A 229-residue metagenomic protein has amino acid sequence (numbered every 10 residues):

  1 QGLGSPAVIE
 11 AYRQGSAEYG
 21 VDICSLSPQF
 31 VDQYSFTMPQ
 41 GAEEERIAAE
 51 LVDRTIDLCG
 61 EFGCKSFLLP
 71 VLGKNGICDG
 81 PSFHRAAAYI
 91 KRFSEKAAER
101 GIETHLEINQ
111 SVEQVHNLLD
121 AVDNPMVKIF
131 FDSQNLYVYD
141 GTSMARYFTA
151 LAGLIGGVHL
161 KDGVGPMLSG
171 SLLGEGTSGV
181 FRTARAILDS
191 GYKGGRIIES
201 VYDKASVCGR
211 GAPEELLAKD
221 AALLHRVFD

Functional and structural regions predicted by a protein language model:
Q1-R13, V71-C78: Glycine-rich, proline-tolerant flexible connector loops at the mouths of alpha/beta enzymes
G2-G4, T37-E43, C78-F83, D140-T142 (+2 more regions): Short, solvent-exposed loop/turn segments at secondary-structure boundaries
G4-E10, E45, A49-V52, G80-I90 (+2 more regions): Charged helix-capping and loop-helix junction motifs
P6, A17-G20: Mid-domain alpha/beta scaffold segments of enzyme catalytic cores
E10, A17, V115-F131, L136-D229: Histidine-acidic metal/acid-base catalytic patches
E18, S25, D32-K128: Active-site acidic/histidine proton-transfer and metal-coordination neighborhood in alpha/beta enzyme cores
C24-L26, F67-L68, V158, G195-R196: Hydrophobic residues within beta-strands of alpha/beta enzymes
Q29-D32, V164: Active-site/binding-pocket entry motifs
